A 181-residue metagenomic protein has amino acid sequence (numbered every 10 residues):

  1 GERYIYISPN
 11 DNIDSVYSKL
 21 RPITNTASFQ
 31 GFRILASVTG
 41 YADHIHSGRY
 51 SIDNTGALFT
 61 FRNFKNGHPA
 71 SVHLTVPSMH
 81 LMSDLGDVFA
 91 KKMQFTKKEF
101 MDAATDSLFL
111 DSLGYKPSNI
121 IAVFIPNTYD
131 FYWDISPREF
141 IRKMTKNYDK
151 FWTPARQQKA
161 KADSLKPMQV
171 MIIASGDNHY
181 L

Functional and structural regions predicted by a protein language model:
G1-L181: Conserved catalytic or metal-liganding residues and their short signature motifs at active sites of enzymes
